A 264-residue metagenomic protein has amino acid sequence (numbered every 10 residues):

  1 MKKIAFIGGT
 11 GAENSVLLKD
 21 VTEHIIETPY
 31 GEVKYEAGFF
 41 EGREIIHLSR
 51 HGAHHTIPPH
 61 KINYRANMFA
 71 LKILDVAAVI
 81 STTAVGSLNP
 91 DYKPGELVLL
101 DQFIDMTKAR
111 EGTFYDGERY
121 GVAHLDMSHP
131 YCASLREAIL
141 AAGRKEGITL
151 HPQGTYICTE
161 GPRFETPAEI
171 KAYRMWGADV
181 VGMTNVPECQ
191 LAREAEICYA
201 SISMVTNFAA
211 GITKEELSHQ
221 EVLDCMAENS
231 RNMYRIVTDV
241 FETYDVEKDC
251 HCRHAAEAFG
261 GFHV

Functional and structural regions predicted by a protein language model:
M1-S128: Metabolite-binding pocket within alpha/beta catalytic cores that recognizes anionic/polar moieties
M68, I170, V186-C189: Generic hydrophobic/aromatic pocket-lining and core-packing "Φ" positions
K72-D75, R174, R193: Non-catalytic positions within long, well-ordered alpha-helices that form the structural scaffold/packing of enzyme
A77-A78, D179, C198: Short acidic/polar active-site loop segments enriched in Thr and Asp
P130-M175: Active-site rim beta-loop-alpha module in soluble metabolic enzymes
M183-E221: Zn-dependent metallopeptidase/amidohydrolase metal-coordination segment
A210-G260: His/Asp/Glu-rich mid-to-C-terminal helical/loop segments that flank catalytic regions of hydrolases
